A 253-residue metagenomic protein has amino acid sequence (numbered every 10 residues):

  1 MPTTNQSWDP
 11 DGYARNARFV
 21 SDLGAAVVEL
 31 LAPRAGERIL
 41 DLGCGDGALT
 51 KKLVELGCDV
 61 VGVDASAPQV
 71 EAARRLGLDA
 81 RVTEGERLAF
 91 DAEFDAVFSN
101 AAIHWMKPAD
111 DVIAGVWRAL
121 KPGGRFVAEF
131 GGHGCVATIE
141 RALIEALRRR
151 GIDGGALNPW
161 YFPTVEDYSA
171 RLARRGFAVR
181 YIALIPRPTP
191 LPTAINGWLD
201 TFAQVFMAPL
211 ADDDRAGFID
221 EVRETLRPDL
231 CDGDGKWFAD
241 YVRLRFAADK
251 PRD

Functional and structural regions predicted by a protein language model:
M1-E37, A48-K52, Q69-A72: Conserved class I S-adenosyl-L-methionine
L40, D46-L88: Class I SAM-dependent methyltransferase SAM/SAH-binding core
E86-V97: A short acidic, Gly/Pro-enriched loop at the edge of an enzyme's catalytic core that lines a small-molecule cofactor
A96-A109: A short SAM/SAH-binding and catalytic strip from SAM-dependent methyltransferases
D110-R125: A short glycine-rich, Lys/Arg-flanked "PGG" loop and its adjoining helix->strand segment in the class I
V127-R150: Conserved class I S-adenosyl-L-methionine
Y161-R175: Short alpha-helix
R175, R180-D234: C-terminal helical/coil "lid" or tail adjacent to the Rossmann-like core of SAM-dependent
